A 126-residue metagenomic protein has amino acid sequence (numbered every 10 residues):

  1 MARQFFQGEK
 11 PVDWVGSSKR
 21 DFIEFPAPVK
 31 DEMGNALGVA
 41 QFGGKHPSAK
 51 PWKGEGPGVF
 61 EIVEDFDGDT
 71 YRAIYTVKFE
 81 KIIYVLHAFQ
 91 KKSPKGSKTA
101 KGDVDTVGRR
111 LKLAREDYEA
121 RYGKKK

Functional and structural regions predicted by a protein language model:
M1-T70, F79-I82, K92-K126: Basic, Lys/Arg-enriched alpha-helical interface segments
A73-Y75: Hydrophobic/aromatic beta-strand elements that line small-molecule binding cavities or substrate pockets in beta-rich
Y84-A88: Conserved catalytic cores of phosphodiester-cleaving nucleases, focusing on short active-site segments
